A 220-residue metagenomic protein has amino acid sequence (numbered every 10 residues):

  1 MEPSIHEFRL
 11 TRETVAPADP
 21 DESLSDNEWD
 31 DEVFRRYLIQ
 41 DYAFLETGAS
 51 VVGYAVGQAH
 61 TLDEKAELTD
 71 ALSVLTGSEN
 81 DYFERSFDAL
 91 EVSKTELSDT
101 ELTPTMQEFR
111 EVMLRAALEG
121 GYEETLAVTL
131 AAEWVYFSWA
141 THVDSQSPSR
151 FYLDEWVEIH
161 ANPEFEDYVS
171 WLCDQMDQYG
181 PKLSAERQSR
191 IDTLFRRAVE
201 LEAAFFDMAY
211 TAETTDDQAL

Functional and structural regions predicted by a protein language model:
M1-D21, P163-D174: Acidic, low-complexity proline/glycine-rich segments
T14, W29-Q58, V74-S78, A127-F137: Alpha-helical bundle segments that constitute or directly flank the non-heme di-iron/ferroxidase center
D21-R35, A89-S98, T105-E124, L153 (+1 more regions): Acidic/His metal-coordination segments adjacent to aromatic residues that form catalytic metal sites in metalloenzymes
Y37, A71-L75, L102, T125 (+3 more regions): Amphipathic alpha-helix face/heptad-repeat signature
L45, T76-F83, R110-M113, A117 (+4 more regions): A structural signal for well-ordered alpha-helices, especially hydrophobic packing surfaces of coiled-coils
G53-E111: Hydrophobic/aromatic-rich structural module bridging two neighboring secondary-structure elements via a short loop
T129-A198: An amphipathic alpha-helical core segment
R190-L220: A cross-kingdom marker for long, charged
